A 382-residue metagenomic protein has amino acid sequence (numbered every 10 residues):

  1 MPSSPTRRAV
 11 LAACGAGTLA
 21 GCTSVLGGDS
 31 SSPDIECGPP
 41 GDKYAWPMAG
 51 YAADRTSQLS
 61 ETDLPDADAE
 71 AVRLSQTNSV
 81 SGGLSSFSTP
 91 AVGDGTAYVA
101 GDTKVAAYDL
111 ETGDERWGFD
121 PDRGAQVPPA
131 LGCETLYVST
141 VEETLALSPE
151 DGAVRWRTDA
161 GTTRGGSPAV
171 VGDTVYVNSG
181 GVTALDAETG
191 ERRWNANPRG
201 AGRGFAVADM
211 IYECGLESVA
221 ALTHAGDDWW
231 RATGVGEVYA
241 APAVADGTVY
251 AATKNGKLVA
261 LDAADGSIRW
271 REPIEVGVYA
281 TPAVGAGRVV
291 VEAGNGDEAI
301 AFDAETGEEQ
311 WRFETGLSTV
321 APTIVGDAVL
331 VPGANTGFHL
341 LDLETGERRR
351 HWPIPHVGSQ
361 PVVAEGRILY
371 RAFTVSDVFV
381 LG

Functional and structural regions predicted by a protein language model:
M1-T18: N-terminal secretory signal peptides and thylakoid transit peptides that target proteins across membranes
V25-D29: Signal peptide processing junction and immediate N-terminal pro/mature segment of secreted/exported proteins
S31-S86, E111-R123, D151-T162, E191-P198 (+5 more regions): Aromatic (tryptophan-biased) beta-strands that constitute blades/sheets of beta-rich domains
D42, G113-E115, G132, G152-V154 (+14 more regions): Cysteine-rich, disulfide-stabilized extracellular repeat modules
W46-Y51, G83-T103, R123-T144, T162-T183 (+5 more regions): Repeat-blade elements of multi-bladed beta-propeller folds
A49, Y108, L147-S148, L185-D186 (+5 more regions): Hydrophobic/aromatic beta-strand positions that recur at structurally equivalent sites within the blades
N78-S81, A100, Y108, L147: Membrane-interface anchoring determinants
